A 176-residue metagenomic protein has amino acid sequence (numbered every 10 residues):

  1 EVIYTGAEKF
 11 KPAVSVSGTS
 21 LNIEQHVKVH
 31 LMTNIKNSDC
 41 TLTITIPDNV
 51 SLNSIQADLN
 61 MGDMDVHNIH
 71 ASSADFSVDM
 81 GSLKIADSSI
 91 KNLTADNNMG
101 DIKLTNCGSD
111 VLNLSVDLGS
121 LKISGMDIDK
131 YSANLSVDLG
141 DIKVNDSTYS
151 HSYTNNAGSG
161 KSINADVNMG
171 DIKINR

Functional and structural regions predicted by a protein language model:
E1-A7: Short Gly/aromatic-enriched secondary-structure transition segments
E8-F10, G140: Short acidic/polar mixed-charge low-complexity motifs
F10-K91, K103-L104, T154-R176: Right-handed parallel beta-helix
I85-S88, N92-R176: Short, surface-exposed interaction patches in beta-rich subdomains that mediate adhesion/assembly near membranes
